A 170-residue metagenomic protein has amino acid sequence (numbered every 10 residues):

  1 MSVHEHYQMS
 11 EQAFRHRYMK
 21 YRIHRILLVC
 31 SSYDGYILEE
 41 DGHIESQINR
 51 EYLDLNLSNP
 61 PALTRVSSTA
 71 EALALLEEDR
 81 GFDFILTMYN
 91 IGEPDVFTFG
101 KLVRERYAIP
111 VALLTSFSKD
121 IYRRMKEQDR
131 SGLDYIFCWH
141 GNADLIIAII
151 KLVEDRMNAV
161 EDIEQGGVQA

Functional and structural regions predicted by a protein language model:
M1-A62, N142-A170: Non-catalytic signal-transmission and effector/linker regions of two-component phosphorelay proteins
Y21, R80, S131: Structured loop/turn residues at beta-strand edges in well-structured enzyme cores
I23-H24, A108-I109, L133: Short glycine-/polar-rich loops that comprise or flank the Walker A/P-loop and associated switch/sensor motifs
Y33, L113-I121, W139-A143: Short beta-alpha junction loops
I37-D41, S46, S58-P60, R65-Y107 (+1 more regions): Conserved phosphotransfer microenvironments
V66-S67, Y135-G141: Short acidic-hydrophobic, aromatic-tinged amphipathic segments that line or gate anion-handling sites
I85, V111, Y135-C138: Two-component signal transduction core modules
M125-F137: As written
